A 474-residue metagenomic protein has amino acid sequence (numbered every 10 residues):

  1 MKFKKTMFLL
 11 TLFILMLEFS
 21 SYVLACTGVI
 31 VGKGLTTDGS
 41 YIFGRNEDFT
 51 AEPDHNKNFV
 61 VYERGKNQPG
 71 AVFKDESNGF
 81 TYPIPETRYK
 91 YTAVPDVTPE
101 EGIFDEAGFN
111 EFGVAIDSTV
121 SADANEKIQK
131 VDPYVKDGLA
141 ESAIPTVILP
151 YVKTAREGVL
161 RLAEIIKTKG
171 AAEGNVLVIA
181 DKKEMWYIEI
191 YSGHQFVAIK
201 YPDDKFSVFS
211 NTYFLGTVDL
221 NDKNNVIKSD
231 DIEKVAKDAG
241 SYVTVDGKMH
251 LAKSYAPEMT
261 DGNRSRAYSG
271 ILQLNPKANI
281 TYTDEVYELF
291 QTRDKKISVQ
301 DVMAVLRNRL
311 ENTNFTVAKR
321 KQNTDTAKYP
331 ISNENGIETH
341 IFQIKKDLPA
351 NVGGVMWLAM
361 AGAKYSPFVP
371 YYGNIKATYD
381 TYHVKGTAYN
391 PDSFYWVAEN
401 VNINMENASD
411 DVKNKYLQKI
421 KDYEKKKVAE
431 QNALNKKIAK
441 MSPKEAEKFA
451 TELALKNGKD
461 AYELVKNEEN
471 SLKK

Functional and structural regions predicted by a protein language model:
M1-L10: Bacterial N-terminal signal peptides that target proteins for export
L10-E18: Bacterial N-terminal signal peptides
F19-A25: Sec/Tat signal peptide C-region and signal peptidase I cleavage site
T27-A140, R161-D284, L289-T292: A contiguous strand-loop segment
K130-Y134, A143-V152: Second-shell loop/turn segments in exported
G158-K167, V302-R309: Short, well-structured alpha-helical segments that form the helix of a local strand-helix-strand
F315-K440: Substrate-recognition/cap regions that form aromatic- and gly/pro-loop-enriched pockets for small-molecule ligands
Y416-K474: Histidine-centered catalytic/metal-binding microenvironments
